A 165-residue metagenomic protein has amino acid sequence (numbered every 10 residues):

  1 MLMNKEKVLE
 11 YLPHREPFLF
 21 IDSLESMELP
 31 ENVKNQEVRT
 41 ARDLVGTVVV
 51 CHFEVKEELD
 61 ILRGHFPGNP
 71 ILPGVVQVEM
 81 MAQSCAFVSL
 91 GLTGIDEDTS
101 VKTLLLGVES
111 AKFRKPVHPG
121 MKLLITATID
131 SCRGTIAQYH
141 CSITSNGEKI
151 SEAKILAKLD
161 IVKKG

Functional and structural regions predicted by a protein language model:
M1-H14: Short, Gly/Pro- and small/polar-rich lid/capping loops
M1-N4, C85-T126, I150-E152, A157-D160: Hydrophobic beta-strand-centered segment that forms part of the acyl-chain substrate-binding groove
L9, R39-T40, G68-N69, K112-K115: Beta-strand-rich interaction surfaces with strong enrichment in secreted/lumenal proteins
P13, V33-V38, P116-M121, T126-G165: HotDog/MaoC-like acyl-thioester-processing domains
E16-L72: Catalytic strand-loop segment that frames the active site of acyl-thioester-processing enzymes
I21-D22, V50, V108, Q138 (+1 more regions): Hydrophobic residues on conserved beta-strands that form the core of alpha/beta folds
H65-P73, Q77-F87, L105: Compact, glycine-rich, soluble single-domain proteins
